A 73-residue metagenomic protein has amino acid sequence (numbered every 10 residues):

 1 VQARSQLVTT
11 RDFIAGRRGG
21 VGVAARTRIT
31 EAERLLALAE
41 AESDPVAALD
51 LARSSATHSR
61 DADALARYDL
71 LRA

Functional and structural regions predicted by a protein language model:
V1-A73: Long, charged/polar, soluble alpha-helical segments
